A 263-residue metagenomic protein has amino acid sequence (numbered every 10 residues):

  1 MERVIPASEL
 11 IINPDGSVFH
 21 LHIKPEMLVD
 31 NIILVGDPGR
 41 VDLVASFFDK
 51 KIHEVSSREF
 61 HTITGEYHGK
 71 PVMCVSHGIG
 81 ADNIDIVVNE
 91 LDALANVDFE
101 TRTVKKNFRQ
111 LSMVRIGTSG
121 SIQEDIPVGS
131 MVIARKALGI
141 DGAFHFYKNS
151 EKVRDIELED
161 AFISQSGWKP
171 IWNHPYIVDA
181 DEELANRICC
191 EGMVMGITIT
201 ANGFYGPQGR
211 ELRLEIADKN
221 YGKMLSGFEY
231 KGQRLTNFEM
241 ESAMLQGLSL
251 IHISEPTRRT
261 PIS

Functional and structural regions predicted by a protein language model:
E2-Y176: Metabolite-binding pocket within alpha/beta catalytic cores that recognizes anionic/polar moieties
D37, T198, S249: A residue-level signal for conserved active-site and pocket-lining positions in enzyme catalytic cores
D42-A45, D85-D92, A185-C189, A243-Q246 (+1 more regions): Predominant activation on well-ordered alpha-helical scaffold segments within soluble catalytic domains
G120, A137, I199-G206, M244: Glycine-rich beta-alpha junction loops
S121-I126, G247-S254: Alpha-helix C-terminal capping segments
L158-Y230: Active-site rim beta-loop-alpha module in soluble metabolic enzymes
M224-L250: A C-terminal functional module that forms or caps the active site or interfaces directly with catalytic machinery
I251-H252, P256-S263: Single conserved hydrophobic/aromatic residue that forms the stacking wall/gate of nucleotide- or nucleobase-binding
